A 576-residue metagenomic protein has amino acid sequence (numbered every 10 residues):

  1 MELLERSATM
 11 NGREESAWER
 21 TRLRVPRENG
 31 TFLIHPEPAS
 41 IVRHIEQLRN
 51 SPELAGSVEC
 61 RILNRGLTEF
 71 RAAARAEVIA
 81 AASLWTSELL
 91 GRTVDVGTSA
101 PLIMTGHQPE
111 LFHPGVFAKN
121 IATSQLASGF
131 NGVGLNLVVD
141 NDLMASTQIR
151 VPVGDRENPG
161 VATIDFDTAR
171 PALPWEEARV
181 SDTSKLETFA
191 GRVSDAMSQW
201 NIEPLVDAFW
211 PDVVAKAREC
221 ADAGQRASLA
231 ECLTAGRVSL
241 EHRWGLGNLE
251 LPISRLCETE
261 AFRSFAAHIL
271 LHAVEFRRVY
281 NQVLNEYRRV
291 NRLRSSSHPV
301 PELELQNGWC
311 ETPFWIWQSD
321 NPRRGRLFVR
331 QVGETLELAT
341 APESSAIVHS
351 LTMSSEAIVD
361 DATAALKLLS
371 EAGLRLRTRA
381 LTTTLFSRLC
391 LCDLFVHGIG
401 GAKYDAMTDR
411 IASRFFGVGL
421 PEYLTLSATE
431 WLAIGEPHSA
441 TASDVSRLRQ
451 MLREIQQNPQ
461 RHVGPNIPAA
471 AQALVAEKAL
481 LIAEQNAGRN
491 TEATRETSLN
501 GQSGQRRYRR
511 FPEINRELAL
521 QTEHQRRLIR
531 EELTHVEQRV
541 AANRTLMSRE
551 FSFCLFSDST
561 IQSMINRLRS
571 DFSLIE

Functional and structural regions predicted by a protein language model:
E2-P109, T183-F189: N-terminal regions that are enriched for targeting/export leaders and immediately downstream pro/stem segments
G97-S99, F130-V133, W309-C310, L389-C392 (+1 more regions): Short, well-ordered loop/turn elements at secondary-structure boundaries
T98-F130: N-terminal catalytic cores of NTP/NDP-binding nucleotidyl/phosphoryl-transfer enzymes
T105, M197-T363, K367-S370, T378-R379 (+4 more regions): Aromatic-residue-lined binding/catalytic grooves and analogous aromatic/hydrophobic interfacial grooves in multimeric
G106-P109, L137-D142, I253-E258, S319 (+2 more regions): An acidic- and aromatic-residue-enriched active-site/binding cleft used to recognize and process polar
G129-S181, A406-T441, V445: Catalytic or ion-translocation cores adjacent to nucleophile or general acid/base/metal-coordination motifs in diverse
N136-L233: Internal, well-ordered alpha/beta segment that forms a basic, Gly-enriched binding/recognition surface
F395-H397: Short hydrophobic beta-strand that contains or immediately precedes a catalytic carboxylate
